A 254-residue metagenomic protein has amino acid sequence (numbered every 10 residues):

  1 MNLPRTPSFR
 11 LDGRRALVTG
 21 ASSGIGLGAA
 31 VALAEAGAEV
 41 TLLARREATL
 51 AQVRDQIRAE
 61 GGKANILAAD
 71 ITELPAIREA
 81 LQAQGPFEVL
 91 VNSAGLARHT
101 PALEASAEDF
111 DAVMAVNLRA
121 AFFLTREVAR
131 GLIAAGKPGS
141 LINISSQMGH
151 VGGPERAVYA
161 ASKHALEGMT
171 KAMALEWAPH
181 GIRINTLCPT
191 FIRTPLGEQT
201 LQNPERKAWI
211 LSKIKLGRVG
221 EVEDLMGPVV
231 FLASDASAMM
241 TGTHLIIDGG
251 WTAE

Functional and structural regions predicted by a protein language model:
R15, S22-G24: Conserved glycine-rich cofactor-binding loop
P101-A102, S106-M114, I210: Substrate-binding pocket helix/loop in short-chain dehydrogenase/reductase
L103, V151-A157, P179-H180, G217 (+1 more regions): Active-site loop immediately N-terminal to the catalytic Tyr-X3-Lys motif of short-chain dehydrogenase/reductase
F122, R183, R218-I247, T252-A253: C-terminal substrate-recognition "lid" of short-chain dehydrogenase/reductases
T125, S162, T170: Active-site helix of classical SDR
R130, L175-P179, A238: Alpha-helical segment proximal to the catalytic Tyr-Lys
S146: Residue(s) in the substrate-gating loop at a strand-loop-helix junction that position the organic substrate next
